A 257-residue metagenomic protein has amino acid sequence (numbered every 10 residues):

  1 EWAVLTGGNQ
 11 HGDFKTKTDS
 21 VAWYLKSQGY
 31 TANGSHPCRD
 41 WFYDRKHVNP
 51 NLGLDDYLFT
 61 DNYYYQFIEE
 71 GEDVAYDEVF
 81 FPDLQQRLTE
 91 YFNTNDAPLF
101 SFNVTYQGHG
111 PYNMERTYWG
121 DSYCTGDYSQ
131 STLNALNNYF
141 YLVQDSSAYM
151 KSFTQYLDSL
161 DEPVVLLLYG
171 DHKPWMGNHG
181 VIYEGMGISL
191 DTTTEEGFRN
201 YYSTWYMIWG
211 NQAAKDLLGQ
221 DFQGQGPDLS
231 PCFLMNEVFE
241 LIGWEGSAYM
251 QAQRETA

Functional and structural regions predicted by a protein language model:
E1-A257: Solvent-exposed soluble domains appended to multi-pass membrane proteins
